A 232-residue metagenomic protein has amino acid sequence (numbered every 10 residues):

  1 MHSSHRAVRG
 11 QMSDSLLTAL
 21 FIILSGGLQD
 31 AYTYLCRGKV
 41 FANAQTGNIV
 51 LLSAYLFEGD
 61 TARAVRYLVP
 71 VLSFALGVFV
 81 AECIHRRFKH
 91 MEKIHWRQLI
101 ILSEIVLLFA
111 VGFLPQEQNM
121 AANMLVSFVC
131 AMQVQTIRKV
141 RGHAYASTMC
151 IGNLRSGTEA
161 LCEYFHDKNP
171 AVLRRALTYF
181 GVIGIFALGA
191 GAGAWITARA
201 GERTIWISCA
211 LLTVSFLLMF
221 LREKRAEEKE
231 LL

Functional and structural regions predicted by a protein language model:
M1-S13: Short, Lys/Arg-rich, polar N-terminal cytosolic tail immediately upstream of the first transmembrane signal-anchor
L20-Y34, K39-F41, L107-A110, Q118-T148: Hydrophobic core of transmembrane alpha-helices in multi-pass small-molecule transporters, especially MFS/SLC-type
G47-S53, V126-A187: Substrate-agnostic recognition of the 12-TM MFS/MFS-like secondary transporter fold
V71, A75-F79, I183-G191: Hydrophobic/small/kink-forming positions within alpha-helical transmembrane segments of polytopic membrane proteins
F79-E92, T197: Helix-to-loop junctions at the C-terminal end of transmembrane segments in multipass secondary transporters
E92-Q98, G191-A210: A membrane-interface helix-boundary motif in multi-pass transporters
L99-V106, R203-M219: Symmetry-related core transmembrane helices of the 12-TM Major Facilitator Superfamily/SLC fold
I105-Q118, M219-E223: C-terminal ends and interior cores of transmembrane alpha-helices in multi-pass membrane transporters/permeases
